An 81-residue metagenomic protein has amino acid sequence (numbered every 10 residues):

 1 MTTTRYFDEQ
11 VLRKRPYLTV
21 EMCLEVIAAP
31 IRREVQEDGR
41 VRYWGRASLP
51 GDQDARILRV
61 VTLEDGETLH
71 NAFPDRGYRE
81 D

Functional and structural regions predicted by a protein language model:
M1-D81: Ribonuclease/tRNase effector modules and their secretory precursors
